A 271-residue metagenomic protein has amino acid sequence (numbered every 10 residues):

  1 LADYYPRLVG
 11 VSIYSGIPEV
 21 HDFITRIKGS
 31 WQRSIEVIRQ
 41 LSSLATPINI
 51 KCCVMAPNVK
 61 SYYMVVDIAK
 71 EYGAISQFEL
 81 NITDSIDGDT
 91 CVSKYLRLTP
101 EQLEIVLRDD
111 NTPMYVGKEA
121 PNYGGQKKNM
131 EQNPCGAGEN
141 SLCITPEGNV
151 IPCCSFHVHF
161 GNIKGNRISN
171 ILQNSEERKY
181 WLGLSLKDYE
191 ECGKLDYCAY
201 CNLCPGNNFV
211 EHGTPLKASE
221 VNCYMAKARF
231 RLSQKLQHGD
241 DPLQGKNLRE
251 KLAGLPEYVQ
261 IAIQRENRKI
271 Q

Functional and structural regions predicted by a protein language model:
A2-L8, S12-N166: Radical SAM enzyme [4Fe-4S]-AdoMet core and its adjacent flexible, acidic and glycine-rich loops/tails across
S155-Q271: Flexible mid-to-C-terminal extensions adjoining Fe-S/redox cofactors in radical SAM and related proteins
